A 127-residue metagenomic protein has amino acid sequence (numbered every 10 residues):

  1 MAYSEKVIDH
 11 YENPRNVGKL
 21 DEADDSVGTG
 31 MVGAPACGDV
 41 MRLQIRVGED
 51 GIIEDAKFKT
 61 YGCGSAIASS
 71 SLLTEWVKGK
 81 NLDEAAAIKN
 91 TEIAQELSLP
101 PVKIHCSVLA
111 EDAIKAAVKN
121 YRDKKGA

Functional and structural regions predicted by a protein language model:
M1-E22, G28-G30, G48, E54 (+1 more regions): C-terminal binding/interaction regions
M31-A36: Short Gly/Pro-enriched turn/cap motifs at secondary-structure boundaries
C37, T60-S69, C106: Short, thiol/selenol-centered motifs that function as redox-active sites or metal-ligating centers
D39-E49: Short beta-strand elements
G51-Y61: Immediate flanking context of iron-sulfur cluster ligation sites
S65-K80: Alpha-helical support elements that line or immediately flank enzyme active sites and cofactor-binding pockets
